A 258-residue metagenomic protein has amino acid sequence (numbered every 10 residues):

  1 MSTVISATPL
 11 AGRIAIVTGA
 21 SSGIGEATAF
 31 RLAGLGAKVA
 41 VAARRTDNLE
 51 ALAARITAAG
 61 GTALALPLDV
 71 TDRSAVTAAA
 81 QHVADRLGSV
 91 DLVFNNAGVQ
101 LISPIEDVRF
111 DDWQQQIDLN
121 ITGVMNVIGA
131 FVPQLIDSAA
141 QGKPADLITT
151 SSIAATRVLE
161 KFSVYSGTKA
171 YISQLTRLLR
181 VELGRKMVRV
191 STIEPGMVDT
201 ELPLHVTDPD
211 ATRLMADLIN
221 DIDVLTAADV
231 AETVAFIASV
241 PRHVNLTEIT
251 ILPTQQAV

Functional and structural regions predicted by a protein language model:
I14, S21-S22: Conserved glycine-rich cofactor-binding loop
A37-L52: Conserved glycine-rich Rossmann-like NAD(P)H-binding loop of the short-chain dehydrogenase/reductase
T46-D47, P67-A78, F110: The beta1-alpha1 cofactor-binding region of Rossmann-like NAD(H)/NADP(H)-dependent oxidoreductases
P104-I105, R109-I117: Substrate-binding pocket helix/loop in short-chain dehydrogenase/reductase
I128, T168: Active-site helix of classical SDR
S152: Residue(s) in the substrate-gating loop at a strand-loop-helix junction that position the organic substrate next
T192-I193, T212-V258: C-terminal helical subdomain
